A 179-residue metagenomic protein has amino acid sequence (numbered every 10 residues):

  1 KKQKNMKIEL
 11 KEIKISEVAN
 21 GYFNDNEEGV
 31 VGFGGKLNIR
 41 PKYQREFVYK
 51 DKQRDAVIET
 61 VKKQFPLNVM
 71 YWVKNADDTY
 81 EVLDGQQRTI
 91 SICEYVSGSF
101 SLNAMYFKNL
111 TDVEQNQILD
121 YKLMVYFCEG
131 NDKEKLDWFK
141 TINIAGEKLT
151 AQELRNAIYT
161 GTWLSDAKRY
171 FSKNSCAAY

Functional and structural regions predicted by a protein language model:
K4-G21, P41-Y179: Basic- and aromatic-enriched surface patches that contact anionic nucleotides/nucleic acids
V18-A19, F23-V30: C-terminal active-site-capping segments
